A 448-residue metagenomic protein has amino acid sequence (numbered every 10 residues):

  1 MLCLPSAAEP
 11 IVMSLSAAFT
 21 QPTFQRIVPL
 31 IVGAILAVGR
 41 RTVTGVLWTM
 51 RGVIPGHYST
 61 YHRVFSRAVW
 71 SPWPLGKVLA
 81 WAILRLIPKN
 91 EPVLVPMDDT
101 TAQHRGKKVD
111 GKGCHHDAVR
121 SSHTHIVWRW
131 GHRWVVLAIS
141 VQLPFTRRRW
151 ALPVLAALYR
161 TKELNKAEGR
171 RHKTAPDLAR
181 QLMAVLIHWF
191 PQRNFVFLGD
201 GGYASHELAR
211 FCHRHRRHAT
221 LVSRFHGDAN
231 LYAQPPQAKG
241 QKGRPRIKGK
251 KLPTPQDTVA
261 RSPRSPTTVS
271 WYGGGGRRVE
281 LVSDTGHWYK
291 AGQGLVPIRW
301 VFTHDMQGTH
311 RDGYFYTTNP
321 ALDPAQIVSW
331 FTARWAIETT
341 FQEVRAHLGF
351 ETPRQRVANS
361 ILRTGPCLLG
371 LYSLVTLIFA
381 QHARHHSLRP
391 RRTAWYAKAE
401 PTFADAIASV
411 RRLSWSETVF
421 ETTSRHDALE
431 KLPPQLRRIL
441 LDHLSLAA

Functional and structural regions predicted by a protein language model:
M1-L15, T23, E91, H104-V109 (+1 more regions): Single, function-defining residue in the core of a domain
A18-T23, A34, V38-C114, V185 (+2 more regions): Electropositive nucleic-acid engagement tracts
F24-V28: Short, leucine-enriched amphipathic alpha-helices that occur as contiguous helical runs
L30-I31, F331: Short alpha-helical scaffolding segments that buttress acidic/His motifs in well-ordered protein cores
I31-A34, V64, F195-G202: Conserved short loop/turn motifs at secondary-structure junctions
S66-R160, S283-G286: Active-site-proximal, Lys/Arg-enriched surface segment that forms a nucleic-acid-binding/basic interface patch
